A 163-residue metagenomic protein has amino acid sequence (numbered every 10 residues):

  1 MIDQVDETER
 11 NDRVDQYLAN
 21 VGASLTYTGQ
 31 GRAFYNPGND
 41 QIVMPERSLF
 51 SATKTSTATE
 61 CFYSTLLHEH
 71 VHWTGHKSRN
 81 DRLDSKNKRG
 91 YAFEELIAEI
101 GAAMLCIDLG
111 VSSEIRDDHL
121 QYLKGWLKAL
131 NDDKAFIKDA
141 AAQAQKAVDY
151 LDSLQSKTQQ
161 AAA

Functional and structural regions predicted by a protein language model:
M1-S56: Contiguous, non-catalytic segments that form substrate-binding/exosite surfaces or channel walls
R10, T59, Y63, E94-I97 (+1 more regions): Hydrophobic (often cysteine-bearing) scaffold residues that line and stabilize catalytic clefts of nucleotide/cofactor
Q41-E46, D81-D84, K88: Conserved binding/catalytic microenvironments
S51, S64, D84-K88: Active-site helix-to-loop segments that bind/position phosphate- or nucleotide-bearing substrates and donors across
T55-A58, R89-Y91: Helix-centered, glycine/charged polyanion-binding patches within enzymatic domains that contact phosphate-containing
C61-K77, A98: Active-site recognition of the HExxH zinc-binding catalytic motif
D84-E99, S112: Active-site metal-coordination segments of metallo-dependent hydrolases
G90, A103-A163: Long, well-structured alpha-helical subdomains associated with metal-dependent extracellular/ecto-lumenal hydrolases
